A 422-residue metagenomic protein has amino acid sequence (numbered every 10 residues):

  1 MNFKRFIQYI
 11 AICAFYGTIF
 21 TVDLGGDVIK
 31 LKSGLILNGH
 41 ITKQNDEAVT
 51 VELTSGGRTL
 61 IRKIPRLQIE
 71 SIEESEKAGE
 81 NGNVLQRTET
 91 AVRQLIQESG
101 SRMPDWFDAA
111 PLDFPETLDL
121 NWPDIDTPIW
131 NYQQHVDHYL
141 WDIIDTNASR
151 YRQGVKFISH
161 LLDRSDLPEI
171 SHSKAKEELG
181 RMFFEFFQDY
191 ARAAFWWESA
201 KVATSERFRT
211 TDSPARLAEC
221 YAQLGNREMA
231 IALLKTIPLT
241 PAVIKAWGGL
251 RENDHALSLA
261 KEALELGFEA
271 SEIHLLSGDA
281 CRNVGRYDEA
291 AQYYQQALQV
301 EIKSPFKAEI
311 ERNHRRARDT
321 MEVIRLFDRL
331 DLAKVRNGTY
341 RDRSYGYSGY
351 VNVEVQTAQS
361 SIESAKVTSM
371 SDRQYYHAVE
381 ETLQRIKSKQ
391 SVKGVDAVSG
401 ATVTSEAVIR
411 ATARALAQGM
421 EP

Functional and structural regions predicted by a protein language model:
V22-S101: Compositionally biased alpha-helical segments
V84-Y132, I143-K156, R341-P422: Active-site- and interface-proximal helix/loop "cap" or "latch" segments in soluble metabolic and energy-transducing
S99, N131-Y139, P168-E178, T204-P214 (+2 more regions): Generic helix N-cap/helix-start motif at coil->alpha-helix transitions
S159-I170, V202-T210, A263, S304-F306: Flexible helix-coil transition and linker loops at the boundaries of alpha-helical arrays
R181-M182, R216-E219, K245, G249 (+1 more regions): Residue-level recognition of tetratricopeptide repeat
F186-F187, L224, L250, V284: Structural motif corresponding to the intra-repeat A-B loop/turn of tetratricopeptide repeats
K235-T240, R282, Y287-P305: TPR/TPR-like (Sel1-like) alpha-helical repeat modules
